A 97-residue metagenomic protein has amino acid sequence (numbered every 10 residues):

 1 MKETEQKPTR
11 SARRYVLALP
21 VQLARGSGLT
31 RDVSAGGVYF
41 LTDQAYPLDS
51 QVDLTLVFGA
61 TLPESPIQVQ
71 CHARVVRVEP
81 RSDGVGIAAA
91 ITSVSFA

Functional and structural regions predicted by a protein language model:
M1-A35: N-terminal helix initiation/capping motif
S11, R31-V33, R81-A97: C-terminal output/interaction extensions
L23-R25, P63-H72: Short coil-to-beta-strand transition motifs
R31, R74-V76: Conserved positions in beta-strands of structured domains
G36-T42: Short alpha-helix capping/helix-loop boundary micro-motifs
A45-P47: Residue-level "contact hotspot" at macromolecular interaction interfaces
D49-Q51: Loop/turn positions that initiate beta-strands
V57-L62: Short, charged beta-turn/beta-strand-edge "cap" motif at the junction between a beta-strand and an adjacent loop
